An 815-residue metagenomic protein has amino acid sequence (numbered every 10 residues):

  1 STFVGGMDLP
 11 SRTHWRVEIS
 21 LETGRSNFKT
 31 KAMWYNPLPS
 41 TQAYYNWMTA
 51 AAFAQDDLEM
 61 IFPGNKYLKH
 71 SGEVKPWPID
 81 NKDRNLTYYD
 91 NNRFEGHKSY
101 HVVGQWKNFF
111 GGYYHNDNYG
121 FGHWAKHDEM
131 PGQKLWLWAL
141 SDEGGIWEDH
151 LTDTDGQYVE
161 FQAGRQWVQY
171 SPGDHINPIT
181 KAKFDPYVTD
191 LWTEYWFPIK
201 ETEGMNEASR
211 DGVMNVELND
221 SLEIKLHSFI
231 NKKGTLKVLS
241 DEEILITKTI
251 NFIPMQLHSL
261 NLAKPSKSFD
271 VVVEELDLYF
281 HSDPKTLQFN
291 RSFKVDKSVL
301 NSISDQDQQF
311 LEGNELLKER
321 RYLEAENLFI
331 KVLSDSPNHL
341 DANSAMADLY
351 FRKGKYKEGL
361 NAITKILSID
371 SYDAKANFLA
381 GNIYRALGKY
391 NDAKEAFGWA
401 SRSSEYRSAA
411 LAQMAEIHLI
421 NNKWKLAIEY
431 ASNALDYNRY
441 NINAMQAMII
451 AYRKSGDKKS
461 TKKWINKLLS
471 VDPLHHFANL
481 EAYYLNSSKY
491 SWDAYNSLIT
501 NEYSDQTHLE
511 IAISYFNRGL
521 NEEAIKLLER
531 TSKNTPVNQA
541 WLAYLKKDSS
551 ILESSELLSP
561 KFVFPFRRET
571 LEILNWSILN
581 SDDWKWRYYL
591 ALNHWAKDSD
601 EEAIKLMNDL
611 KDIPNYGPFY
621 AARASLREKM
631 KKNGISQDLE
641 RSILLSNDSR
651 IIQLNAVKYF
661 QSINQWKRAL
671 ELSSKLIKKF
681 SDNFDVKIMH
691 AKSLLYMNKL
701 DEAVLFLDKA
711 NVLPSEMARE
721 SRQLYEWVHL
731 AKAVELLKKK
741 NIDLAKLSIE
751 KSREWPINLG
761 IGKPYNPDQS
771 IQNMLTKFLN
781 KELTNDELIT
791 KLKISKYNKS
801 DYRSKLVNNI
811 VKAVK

Functional and structural regions predicted by a protein language model:
G6-Q55, E194: Acidic, contiguous internal or C-terminal segments within carbohydrate-active enzymes that form a structured patch used
P37-T189: A contiguous, surface-exposed recognition patch within enzymatic or periplasmic domains that forms
G204-S304, H476-A478, L485-S488, Y544-I573: Long, contiguous interaction/recruitment modules in multidomain scaffold/adaptor proteins
N314, D348, N382, E416 (+11 more regions): Residue-level recognition of tetratricopeptide repeat
D335, I369, S403, Y437 (+9 more regions): Structural marker of alpha-solenoid helical repeat scaffolds
A342, A376, A410, A444 (+9 more regions): TPR alpha-solenoid repeat register
